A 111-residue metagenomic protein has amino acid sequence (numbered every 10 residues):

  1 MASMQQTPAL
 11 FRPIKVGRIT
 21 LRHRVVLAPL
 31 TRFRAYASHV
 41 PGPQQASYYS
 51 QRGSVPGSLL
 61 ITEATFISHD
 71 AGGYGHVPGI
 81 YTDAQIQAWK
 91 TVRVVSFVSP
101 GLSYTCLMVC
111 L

Functional and structural regions predicted by a protein language model:
M1-L111: Flavin-dependent oxidoreductase catalytic cores
